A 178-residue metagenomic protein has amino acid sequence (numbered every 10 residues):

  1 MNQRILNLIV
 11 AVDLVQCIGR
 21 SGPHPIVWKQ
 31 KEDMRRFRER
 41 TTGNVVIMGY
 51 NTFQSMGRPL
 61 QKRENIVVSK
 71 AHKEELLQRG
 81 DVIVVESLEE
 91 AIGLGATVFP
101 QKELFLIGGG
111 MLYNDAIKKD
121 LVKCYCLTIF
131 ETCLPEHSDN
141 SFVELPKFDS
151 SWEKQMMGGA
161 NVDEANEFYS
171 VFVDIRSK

Functional and structural regions predicted by a protein language model:
N2-K178: Enzymes that bind and transform nitrogen-containing heteroaromatic metabolites
